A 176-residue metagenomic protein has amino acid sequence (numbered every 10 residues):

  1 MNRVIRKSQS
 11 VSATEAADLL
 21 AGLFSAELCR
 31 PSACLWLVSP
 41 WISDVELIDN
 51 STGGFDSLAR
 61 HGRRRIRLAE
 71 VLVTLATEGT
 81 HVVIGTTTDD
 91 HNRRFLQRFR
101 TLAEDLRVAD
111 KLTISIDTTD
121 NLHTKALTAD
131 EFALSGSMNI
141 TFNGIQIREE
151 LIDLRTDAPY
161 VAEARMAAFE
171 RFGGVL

Functional and structural regions predicted by a protein language model:
M1-L176: PLD/PLD-like phosphodiesterase catalytic module centered on the HKD motif
